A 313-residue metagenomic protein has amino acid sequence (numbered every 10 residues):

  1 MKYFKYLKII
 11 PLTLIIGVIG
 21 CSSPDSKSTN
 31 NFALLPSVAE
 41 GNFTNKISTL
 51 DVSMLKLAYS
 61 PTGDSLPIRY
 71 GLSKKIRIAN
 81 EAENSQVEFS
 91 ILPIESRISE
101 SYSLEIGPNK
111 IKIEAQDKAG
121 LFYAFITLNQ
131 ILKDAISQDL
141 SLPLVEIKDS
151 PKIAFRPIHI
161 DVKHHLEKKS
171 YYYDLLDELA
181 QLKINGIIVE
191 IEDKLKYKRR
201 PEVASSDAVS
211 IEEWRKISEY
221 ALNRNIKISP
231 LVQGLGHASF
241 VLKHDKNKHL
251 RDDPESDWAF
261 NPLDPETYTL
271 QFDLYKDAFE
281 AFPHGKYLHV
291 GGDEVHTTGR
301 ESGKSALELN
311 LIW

Functional and structural regions predicted by a protein language model:
M1-I10: Bacterial N-terminal signal peptides that target proteins for export
Y3, I19-S22, W313: Short intrinsically disordered, low-complexity coil segments enriched in acidic
I9-V18: Bacterial N-terminal signal peptides
G17-G20, G186: Small side chains
C21-K148: Acidic, contiguous N-terminal accessory segments
S96-W313: Feature activates predominantly on carbohydrate-active enzymes
